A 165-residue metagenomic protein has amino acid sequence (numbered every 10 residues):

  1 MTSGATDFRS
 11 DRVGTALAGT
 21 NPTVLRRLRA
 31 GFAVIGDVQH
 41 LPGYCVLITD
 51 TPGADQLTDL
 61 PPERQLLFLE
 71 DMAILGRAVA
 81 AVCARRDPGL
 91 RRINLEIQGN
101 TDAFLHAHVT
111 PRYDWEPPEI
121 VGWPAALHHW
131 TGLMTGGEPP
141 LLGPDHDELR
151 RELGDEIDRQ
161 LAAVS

Functional and structural regions predicted by a protein language model:
M1-S165: HIT superfamily nucleotide-processing domains
